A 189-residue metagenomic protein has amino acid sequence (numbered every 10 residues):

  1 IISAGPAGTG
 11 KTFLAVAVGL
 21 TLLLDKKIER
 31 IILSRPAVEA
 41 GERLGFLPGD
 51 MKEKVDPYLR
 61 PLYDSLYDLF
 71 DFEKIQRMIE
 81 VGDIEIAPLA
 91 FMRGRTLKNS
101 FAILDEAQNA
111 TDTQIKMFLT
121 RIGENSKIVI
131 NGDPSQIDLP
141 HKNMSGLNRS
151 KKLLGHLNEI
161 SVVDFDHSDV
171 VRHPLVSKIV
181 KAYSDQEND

Functional and structural regions predicted by a protein language model:
I1-L104, Q108-D189: Conserved helicase motor core of SF1/SF2 NTP-dependent helicases
